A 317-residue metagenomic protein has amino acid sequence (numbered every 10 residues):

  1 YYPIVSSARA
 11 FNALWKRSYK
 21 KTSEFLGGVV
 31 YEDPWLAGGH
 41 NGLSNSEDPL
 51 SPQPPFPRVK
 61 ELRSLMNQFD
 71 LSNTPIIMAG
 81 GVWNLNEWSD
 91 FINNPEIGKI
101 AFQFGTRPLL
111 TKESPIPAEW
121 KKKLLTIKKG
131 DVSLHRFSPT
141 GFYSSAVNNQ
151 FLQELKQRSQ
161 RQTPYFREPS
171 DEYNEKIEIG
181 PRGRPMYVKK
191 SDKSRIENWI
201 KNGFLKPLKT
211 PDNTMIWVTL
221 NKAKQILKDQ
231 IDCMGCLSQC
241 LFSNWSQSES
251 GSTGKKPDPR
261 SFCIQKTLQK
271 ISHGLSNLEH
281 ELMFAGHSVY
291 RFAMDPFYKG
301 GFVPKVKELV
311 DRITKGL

Functional and structural regions predicted by a protein language model:
Y1-S51, E61: Conserved alpha/beta-domain cores
P3-F11, N73-E87: Glycine-rich beta-to-alpha transition loops that act as phosphate-gripper elements at the mouths of alpha/beta enzyme
I4, E32, A79, F104-G105: Generic beta-sheet signal
L26, P34-P55, L65-N73, L85-L317: Conserved active-site-proximal phosphate/metal-binding subdomains
